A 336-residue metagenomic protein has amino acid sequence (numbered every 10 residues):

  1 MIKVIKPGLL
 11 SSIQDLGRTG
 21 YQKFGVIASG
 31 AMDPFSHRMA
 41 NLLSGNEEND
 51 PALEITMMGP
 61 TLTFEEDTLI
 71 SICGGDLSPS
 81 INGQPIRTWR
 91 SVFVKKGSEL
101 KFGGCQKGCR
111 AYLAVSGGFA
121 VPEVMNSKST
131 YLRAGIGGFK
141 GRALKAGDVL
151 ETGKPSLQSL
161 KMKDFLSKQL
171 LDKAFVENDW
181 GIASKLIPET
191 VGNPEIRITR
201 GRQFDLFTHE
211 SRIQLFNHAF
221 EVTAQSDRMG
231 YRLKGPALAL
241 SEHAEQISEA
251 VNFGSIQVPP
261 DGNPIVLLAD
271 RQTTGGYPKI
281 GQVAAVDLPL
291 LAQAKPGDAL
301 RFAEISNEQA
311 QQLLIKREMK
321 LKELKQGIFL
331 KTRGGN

Functional and structural regions predicted by a protein language model:
M1-N336: Conserved "landmark" site that anchors the functional core of diverse proteins
